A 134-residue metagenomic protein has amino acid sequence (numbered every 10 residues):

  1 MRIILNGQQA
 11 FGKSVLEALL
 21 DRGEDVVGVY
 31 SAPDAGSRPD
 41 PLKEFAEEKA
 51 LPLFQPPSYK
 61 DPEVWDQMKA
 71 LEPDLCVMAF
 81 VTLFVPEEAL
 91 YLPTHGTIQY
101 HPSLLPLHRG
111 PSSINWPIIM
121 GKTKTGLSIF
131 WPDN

Functional and structural regions predicted by a protein language model:
M1-S37: N-terminal Rossmann-like dinucleotide-binding module
R2, R22, L75-N134: Donor/substrate-binding cores of folate-linked one-carbon enzymes
Q8-F11, A35, P57-K60, V81-F84: Short beta->alpha connector loops
K13, E17-D21, W65-K69, E87: Amphipathic, non-transmembrane alpha-helical secondary structure
K13, P39, D61-W65, L83 (+1 more regions): Structural motif corresponding to alpha-helix initiation and N-cap regions
A32-L75: N-terminal glycine-/serine-/threonine-rich beta1-alpha1-beta2 phosphate-ribose binding loop of Rossmann-like
